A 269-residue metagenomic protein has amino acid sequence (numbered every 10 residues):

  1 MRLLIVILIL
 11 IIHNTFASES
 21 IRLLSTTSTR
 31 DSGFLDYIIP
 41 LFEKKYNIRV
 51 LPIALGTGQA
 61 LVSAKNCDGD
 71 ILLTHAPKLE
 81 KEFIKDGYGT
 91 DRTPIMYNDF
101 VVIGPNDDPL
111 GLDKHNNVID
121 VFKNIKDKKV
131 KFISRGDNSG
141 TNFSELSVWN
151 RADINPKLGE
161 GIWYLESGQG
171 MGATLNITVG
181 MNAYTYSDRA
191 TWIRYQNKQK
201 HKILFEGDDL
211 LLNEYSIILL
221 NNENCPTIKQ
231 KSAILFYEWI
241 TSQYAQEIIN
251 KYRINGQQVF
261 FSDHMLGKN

Functional and structural regions predicted by a protein language model:
L3-I12: Sec-dependent N-terminal signal peptides
H13-A17: Sec/Tat signal peptide C-region and signal peptidase I cleavage site
S18-R49, G58, V62-D68, A76-P77 (+3 more regions): Exported/periplasmic ABC-transporter solute-binding proteins
G56-T57, N98: A generic "binding-loop/recognition-motif" signal
I71-Y97: Acidic, polar ligand-binding/catalytic clefts
V102: Serine endopeptidase catalytic core focused on the charge-relay Asp
